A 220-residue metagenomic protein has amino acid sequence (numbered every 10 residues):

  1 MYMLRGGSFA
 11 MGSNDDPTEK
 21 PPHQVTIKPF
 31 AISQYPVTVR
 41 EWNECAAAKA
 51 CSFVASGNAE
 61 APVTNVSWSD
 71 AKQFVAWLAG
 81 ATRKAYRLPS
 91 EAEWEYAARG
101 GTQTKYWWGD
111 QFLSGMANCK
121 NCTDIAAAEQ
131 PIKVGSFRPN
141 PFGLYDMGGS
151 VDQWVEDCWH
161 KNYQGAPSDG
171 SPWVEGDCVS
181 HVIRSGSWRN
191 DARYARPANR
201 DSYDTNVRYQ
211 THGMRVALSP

Functional and structural regions predicted by a protein language model:
M1-S52, V66-S69, G149, E156 (+1 more regions): A short glycine-rich, aromatic-capped structural motif
L4, A10, N14, V54-D201 (+1 more regions): Functional-site microenvironments in short loops/helix caps that host divalent-cation chemistry
F30, T104, M214: Small-molecule pocket liners
Y209-P220: Short, structured beta-strand segments at or near domain termini in extracellular proteins/domains
